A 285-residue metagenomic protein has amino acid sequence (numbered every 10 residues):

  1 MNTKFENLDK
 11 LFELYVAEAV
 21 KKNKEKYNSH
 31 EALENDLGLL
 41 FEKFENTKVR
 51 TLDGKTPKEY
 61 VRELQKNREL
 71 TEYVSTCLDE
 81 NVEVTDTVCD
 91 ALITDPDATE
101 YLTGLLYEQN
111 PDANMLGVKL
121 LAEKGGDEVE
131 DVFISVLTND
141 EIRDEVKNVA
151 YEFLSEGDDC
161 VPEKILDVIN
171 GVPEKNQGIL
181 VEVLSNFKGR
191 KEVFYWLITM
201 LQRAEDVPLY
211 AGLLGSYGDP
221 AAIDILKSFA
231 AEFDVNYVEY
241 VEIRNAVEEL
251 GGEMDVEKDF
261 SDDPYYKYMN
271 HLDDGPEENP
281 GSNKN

Functional and structural regions predicted by a protein language model:
T3-E80, N139-E141: Long, contiguous interaction/recruitment modules in multidomain scaffold/adaptor proteins
Y60-V61, L213, F229: Long amphipathic alpha-helical assembly cores
L70-V74, Y101-L105, V132-L137, K164-I169 (+2 more regions): Buried hydrophobic core positions in alpha-solenoid tandem helical repeats
T76, E83-T94, G104-Y107, D112-G126 (+7 more regions): Structural detector for internal amphipathic alpha-helices that build alpha-solenoid repeat scaffolds
K227-N285: Eukaryotic acidic, Ser/Thr-rich intrinsically disordered low-complexity regions
